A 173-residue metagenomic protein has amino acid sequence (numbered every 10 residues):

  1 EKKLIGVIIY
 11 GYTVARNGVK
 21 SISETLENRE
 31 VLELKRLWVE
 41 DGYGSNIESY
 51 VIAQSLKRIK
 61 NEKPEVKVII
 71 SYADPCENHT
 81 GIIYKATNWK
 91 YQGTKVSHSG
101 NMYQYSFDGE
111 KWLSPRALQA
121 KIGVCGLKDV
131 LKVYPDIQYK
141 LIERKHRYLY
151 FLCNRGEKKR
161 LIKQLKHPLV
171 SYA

Functional and structural regions predicted by a protein language model:
E1-Y12: Conserved beta-hairpin
I5, R29, E143-K145: Sequence-level motif detector for i,i+2 pairs with an aromatic at +2
G11-K140, Y150: Acyl-donor binding region in acyl/amide transferases
Y139, H146, S171-A173: Aromatic/acidic, Gly/Pro-rich catalytic loop(s) in extracytoplasmic/lumenal soluble domains of multi-pass membrane
R147-N154: Conserved beta strand-loop-helix elements of the APE1-like EEP
R160-A173: Short, cationic low-complexity segments
